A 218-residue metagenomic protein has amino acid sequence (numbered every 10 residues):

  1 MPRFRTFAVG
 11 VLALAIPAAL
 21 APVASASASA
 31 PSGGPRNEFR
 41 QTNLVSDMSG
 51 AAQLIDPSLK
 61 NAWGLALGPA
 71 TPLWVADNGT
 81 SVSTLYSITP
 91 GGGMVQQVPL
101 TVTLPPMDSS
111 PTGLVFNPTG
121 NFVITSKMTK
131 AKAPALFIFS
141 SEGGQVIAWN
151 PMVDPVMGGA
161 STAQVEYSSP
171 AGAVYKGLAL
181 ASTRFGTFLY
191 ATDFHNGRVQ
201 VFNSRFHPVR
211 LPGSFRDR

Functional and structural regions predicted by a protein language model:
P2-S27: Secretory targeting and sorting signals
F4, S27-R218: Sequence/structural signature of beta-propeller domains
